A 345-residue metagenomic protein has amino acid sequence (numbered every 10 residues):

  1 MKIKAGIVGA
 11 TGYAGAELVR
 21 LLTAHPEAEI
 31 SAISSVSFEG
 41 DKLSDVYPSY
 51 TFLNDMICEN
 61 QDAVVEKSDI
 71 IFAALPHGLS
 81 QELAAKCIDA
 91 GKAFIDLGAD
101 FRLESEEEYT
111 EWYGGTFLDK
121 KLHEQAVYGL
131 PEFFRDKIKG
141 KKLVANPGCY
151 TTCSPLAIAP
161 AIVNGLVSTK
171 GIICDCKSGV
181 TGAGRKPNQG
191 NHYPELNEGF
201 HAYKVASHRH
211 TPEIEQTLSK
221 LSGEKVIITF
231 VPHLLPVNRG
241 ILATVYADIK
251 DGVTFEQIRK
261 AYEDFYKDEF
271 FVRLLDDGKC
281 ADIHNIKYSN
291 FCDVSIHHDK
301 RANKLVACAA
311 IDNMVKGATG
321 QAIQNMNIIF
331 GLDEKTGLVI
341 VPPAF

Functional and structural regions predicted by a protein language model:
M1-E198, Y203-V205, H297-K300, K335 (+1 more regions): N-terminal Rossmann-like NAD(P) cofactor-binding subdomain of oxidoreductases, focused on the glycine-rich
Y13, Q125, T152-L156, V205-E213 (+5 more regions): Conserved active-site and cofactor/substrate-binding residues in soluble primary-metabolism enzymes
V19, P155-I162, T211-E215, E263 (+2 more regions): Predominant activation on well-ordered alpha-helical scaffold segments within soluble catalytic domains
T23-E27, R135, V163-V167, H208 (+5 more regions): Generic secondary-structure signature for well-ordered alpha-helical cores
G140, G199, I241-A243, L305: Short amphipathic alpha-helical segments
A202-A206, H233-L235, I283-I286: Short Gly/Pro-enriched turn/cap motifs at secondary-structure boundaries
S207-F230, L234-N238, L242-T244: Oxyanion-binding "anion nests"
A243-F345: C-terminal active-site/capping subdomain that shapes the small-molecule cofactor and substrate pocket of enzyme
